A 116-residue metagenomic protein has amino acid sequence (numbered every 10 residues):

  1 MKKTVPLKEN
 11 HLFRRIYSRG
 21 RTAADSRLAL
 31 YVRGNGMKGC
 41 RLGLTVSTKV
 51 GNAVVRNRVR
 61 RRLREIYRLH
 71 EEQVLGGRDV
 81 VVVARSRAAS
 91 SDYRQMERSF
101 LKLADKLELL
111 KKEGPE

Functional and structural regions predicted by a protein language model:
M1-E116: Positively charged, solvent-exposed patches that mediate nucleic-acid binding
